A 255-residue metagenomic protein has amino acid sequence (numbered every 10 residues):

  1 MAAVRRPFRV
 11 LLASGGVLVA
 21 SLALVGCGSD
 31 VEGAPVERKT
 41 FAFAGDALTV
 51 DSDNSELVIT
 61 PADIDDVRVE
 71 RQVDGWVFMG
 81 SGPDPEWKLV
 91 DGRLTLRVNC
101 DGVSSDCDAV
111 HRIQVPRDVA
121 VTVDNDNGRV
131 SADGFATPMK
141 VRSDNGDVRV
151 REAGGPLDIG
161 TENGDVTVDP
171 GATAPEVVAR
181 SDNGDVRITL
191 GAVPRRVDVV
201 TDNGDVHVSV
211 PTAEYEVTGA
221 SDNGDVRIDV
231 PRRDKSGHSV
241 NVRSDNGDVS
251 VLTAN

Functional and structural regions predicted by a protein language model:
A2-M79, D101-D108, R112, D225-S236: Short acidic/polar N-terminal linker immediately downstream of export determinants
F41, D84-L89: Short, exposed beta-strand/loop patches in secreted or surface proteins that constitute
S52, V123-N125, A132, S143 (+5 more regions): Extended beta-sheet lipid-handling architectures
I59, I113-V115, A132, T137 (+7 more regions): Extracellular beta-strand solenoids
G92-N99: Generic recognition of long tandem-repeat/solenoid scaffolds
G102-A136: Surface-exposed, polar helix/loop patches in the mature regions of secreted/periplasmic/lumenal proteins that form
T122-E162: Right-handed parallel beta-helix
V168-N255: Short, surface-exposed interaction patches in beta-rich subdomains that mediate adhesion/assembly near membranes
